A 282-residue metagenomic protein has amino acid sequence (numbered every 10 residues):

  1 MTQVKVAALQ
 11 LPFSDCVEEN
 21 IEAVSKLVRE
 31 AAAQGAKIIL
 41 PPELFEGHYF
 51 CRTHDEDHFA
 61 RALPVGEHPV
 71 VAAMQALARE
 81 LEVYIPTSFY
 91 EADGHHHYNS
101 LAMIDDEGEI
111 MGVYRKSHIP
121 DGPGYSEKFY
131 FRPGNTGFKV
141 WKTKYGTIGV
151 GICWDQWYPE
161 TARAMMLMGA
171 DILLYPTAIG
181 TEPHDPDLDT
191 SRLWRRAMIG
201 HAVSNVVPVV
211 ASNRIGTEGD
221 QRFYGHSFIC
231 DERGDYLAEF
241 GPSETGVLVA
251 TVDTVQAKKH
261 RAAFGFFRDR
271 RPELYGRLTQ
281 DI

Functional and structural regions predicted by a protein language model:
M1-A7: Extreme N-terminal starter segment of soluble prokaryotic enzymes
Q10-D15: Short polar catalytic/cofactor-binding loops
V17, S25-E107, M111-V113, I179-G200 (+1 more regions): Cys-nucleophile CN-hydrolase/nitrilase-fold catalytic domain and related Cys-dependent amidase chemistry that acts on
E19-V28, Y158-R163: Short, acidic/polar
L63-G66, A76, A92-I172, P176-T177 (+2 more regions): Active-site catalytic loop in hydrolytic enzyme cores
L63-I85, C153-V247: CN hydrolase (nitrilase-like) catalytic-core segments centered on the catalytic cysteine and neighboring Lys/Glu
T87-F89, S100-M103, K139, S227-I229 (+1 more regions): Short beta-strand scaffold segments in enzyme catalytic cores
V255-I282: A conserved C-terminal secondary-structure "cap"
